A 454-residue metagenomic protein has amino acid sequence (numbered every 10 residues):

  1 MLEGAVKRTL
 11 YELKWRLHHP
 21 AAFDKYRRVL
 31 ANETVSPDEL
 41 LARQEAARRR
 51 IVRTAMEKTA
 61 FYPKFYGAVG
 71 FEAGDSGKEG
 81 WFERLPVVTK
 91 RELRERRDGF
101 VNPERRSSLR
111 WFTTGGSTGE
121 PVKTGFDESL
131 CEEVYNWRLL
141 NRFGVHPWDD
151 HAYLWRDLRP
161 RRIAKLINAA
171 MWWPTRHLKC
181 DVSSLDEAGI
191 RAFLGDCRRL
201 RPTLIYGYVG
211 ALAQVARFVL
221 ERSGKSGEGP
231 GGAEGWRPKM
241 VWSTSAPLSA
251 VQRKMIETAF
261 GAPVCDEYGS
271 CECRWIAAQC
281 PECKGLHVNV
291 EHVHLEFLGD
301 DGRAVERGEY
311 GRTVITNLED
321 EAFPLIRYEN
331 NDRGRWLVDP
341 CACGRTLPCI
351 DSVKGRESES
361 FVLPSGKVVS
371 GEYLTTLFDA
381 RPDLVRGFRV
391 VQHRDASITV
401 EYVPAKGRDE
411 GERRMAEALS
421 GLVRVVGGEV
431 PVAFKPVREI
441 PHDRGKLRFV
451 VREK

Functional and structural regions predicted by a protein language model:
M1-T113, G119-E132, W137-D150, D157 (+6 more regions): Nucleotide 5′-phosphate-binding alpha/beta core
L130, D150-A211: AMP-binding/adenylate-forming
A169-A170, S223-G224, E282-L286, V451: Short, hinge-like loop/turn segments at secondary-structure boundaries
W173, R237, A259-P263: Short, structured coil segments at secondary-structure junctions
S183-G189, P202-G224, E234-R253, D266-E272: Adenylate-forming
I205, E319-G428: AMP-binding/adenylate-forming catalytic core of the ANL superfamily
L248-P340, E357: Conserved AMP-binding/adenylate-forming
L298-G299, V362, P441: Hydrophobic alpha-helical segments, especially N-terminal targeting/anchoring helices
